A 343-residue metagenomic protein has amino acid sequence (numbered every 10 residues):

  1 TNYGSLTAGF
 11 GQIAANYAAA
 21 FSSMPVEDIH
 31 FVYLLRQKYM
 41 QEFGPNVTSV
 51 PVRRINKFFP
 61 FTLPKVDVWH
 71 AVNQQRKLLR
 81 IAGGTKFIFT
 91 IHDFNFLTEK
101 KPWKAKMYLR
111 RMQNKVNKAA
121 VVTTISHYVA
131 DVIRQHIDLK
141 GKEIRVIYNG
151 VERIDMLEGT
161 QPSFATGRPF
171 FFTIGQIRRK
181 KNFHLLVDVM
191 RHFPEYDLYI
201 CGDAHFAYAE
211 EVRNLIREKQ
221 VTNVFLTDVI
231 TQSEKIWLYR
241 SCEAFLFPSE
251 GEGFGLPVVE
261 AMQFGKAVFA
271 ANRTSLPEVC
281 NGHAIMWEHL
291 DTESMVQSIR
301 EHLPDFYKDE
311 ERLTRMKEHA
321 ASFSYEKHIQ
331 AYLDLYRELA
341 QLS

Functional and structural regions predicted by a protein language model:
T1-S343: Carbohydrate transferase catalytic cores enriched for Leloir-type hexosyltransferases
